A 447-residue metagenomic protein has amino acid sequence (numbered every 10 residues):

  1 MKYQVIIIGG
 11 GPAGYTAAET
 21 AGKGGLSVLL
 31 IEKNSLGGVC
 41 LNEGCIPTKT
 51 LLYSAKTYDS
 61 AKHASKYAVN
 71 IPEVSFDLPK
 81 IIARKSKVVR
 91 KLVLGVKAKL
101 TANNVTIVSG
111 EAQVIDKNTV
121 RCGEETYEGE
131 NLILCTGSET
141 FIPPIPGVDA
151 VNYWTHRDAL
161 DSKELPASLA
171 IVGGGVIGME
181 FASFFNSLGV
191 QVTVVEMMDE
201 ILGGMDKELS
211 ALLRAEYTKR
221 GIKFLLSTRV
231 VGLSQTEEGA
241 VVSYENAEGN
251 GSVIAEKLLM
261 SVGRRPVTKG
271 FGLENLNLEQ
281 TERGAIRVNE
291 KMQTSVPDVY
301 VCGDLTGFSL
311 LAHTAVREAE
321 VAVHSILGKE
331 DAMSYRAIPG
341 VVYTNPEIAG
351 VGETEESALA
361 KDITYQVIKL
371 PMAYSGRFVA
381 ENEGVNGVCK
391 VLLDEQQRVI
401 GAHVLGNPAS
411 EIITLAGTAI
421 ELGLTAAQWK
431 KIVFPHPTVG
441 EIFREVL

Functional and structural regions predicted by a protein language model:
M1-A13, L165-G175: Beta1/beta-strand and adjacent pyrophosphate-binding region of the FAD-binding site in flavoprotein oxidoreductases
M1-Y3, G123-N131, E248-K257, S295: Core beta-strand elements of the Rossmann-like FAD/NAD(P) dinucleotide-binding domain in flavoenzyme oxidoreductases
K2-Y3, E19-L26, I31-L165, T193 (+8 more regions): Glycine-rich flavin
I6-N34, V39, I46, T50-T57 (+3 more regions): Flexible, glycine-rich terminal cap/loop adjacent to redox cofactors in electron-transfer oxidoreductases
C45, T136-Q191, V195, K223-F224 (+3 more regions): Glycine-rich dinucleotide-binding loop and its adjacent helix/turn
T140, G284-P297, R377-K390, D394: FAD-binding beta-loop-beta segment adjacent to the flavin cofactor pocket
D149-L165, S252-L327: FAD-site-proximal beta/loop scaffold in flavoenzymes
